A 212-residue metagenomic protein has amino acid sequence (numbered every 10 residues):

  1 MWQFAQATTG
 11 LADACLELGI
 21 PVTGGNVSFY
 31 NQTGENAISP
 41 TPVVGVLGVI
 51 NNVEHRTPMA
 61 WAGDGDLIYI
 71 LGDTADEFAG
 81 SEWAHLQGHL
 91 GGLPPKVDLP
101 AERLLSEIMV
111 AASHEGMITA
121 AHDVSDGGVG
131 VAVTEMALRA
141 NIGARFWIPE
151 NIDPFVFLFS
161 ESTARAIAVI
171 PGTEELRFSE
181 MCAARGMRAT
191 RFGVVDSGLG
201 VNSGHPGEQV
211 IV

Functional and structural regions predicted by a protein language model:
M1-F4, A12, L16-L18, I38-V97 (+4 more regions): Mobile "lid/hinge" segments at catalytic clefts and subdomain interfaces of large enzymes
F4-L18, T23, V27-P42, G91 (+2 more regions): Glycine-/charge-enriched secondary-structure boundary and capping motifs
G48-N51, K96-S106, F146-I152: A general structural motif
D76, L99-E102, S197-G200: Short C-terminal domain-edge/linker segments immediately following a structured domain
